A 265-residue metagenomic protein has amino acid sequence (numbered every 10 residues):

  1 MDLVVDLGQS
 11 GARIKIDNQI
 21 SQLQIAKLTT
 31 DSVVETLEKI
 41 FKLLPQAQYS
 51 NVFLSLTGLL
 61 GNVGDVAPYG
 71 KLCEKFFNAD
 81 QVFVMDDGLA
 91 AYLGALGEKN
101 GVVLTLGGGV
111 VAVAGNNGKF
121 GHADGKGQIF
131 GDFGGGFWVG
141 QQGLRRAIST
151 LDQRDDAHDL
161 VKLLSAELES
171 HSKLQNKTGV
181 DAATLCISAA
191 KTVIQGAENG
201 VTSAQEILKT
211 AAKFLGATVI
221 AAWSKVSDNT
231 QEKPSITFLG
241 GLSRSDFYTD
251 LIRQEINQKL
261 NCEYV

Functional and structural regions predicted by a protein language model:
M1-N51, G97-V102, L144-V265: ATP-binding/phosphotransfer module of carbohydrate and carboxylate kinases, centering on a glycine-rich
S10, T57-L59, G108-V111: Short glycine-rich anion-binding loops that position phosphate/pyrophosphate groups of nucleotides and phosphorylated
V34, V63-A67, G136, T249-D250: Conserved strand-to-helix beginnings and helix N-cap segments that scaffold or border functional pockets
L44-F83, A95-L96: Short beta-strand-loop/turn "lid" adjacent to the catalytic site in phosphate-handling enzymes
C73-F77, F120-G127, E255-E263: Glycine/charged-rich beta-loop-alpha catalytic/anionic-binding loops adjacent to active sites
N78-D86, G131, C262-Y264: Short, acidic/small-residue loops that bind anionic groups at enzyme active sites
A79-L104, K119: Conserved phosphate-binding catalytic cores of ATP/NTP-utilizing and phosphoryl-transfer enzymes
K99-T150: Glycine-rich phosphate-binding loop of actin/hexokinase-like ATP-binding domains
